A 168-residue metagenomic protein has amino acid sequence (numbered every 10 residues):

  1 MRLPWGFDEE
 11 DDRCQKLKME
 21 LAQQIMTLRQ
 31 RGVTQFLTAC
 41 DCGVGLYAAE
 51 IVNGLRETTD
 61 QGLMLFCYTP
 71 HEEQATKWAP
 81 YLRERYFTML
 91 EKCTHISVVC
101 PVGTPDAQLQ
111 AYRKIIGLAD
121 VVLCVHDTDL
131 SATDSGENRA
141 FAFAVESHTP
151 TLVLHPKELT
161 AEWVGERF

Functional and structural regions predicted by a protein language model:
M1-R167: Acidic/glycine-enriched connector segments
